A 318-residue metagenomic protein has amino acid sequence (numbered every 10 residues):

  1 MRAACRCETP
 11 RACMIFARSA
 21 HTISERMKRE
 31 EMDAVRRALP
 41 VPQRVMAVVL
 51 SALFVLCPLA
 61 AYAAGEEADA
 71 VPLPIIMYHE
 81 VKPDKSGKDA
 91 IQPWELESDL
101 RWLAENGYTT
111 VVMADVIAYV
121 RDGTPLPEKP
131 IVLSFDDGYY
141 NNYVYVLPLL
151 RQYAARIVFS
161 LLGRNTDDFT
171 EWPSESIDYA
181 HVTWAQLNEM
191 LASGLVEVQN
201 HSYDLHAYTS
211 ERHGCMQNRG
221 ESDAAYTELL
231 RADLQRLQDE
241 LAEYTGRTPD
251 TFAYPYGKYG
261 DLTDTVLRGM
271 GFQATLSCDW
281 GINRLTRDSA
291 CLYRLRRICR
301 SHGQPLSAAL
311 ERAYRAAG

Functional and structural regions predicted by a protein language model:
C5-C7, C13: Cysteine-centered motifs
V35-V49: Bacterial N-terminal signal peptides that target proteins for export
L50, F54-P58: Hydrophobic core
L59-I131, Y293-S301, E311-Y314, G318: N-terminal pre-catalytic segment of deacetylase/amide-hydrolase enzymes
V71, I76-S86, K129-I131, R151-G260 (+1 more regions): Metal-dependent polysaccharide deacetylase catalytic core of the NodB/CE4 family, i.e., the active-site-bearing domain
A114-Y119, N142-V146, S174-G194, W280-R284: Alpha-helical scaffolding within the catalytic cores of extracellular/periplasmic polymer-degrading hydrolases
D115-V116, E128, V132-N141, Y153-A155: Substrate-binding cleft of extracellular glycoside hydrolase catalytic domains
Y259-L262, V266, A274, D279-R312: A cross-kingdom marker for long, charged
